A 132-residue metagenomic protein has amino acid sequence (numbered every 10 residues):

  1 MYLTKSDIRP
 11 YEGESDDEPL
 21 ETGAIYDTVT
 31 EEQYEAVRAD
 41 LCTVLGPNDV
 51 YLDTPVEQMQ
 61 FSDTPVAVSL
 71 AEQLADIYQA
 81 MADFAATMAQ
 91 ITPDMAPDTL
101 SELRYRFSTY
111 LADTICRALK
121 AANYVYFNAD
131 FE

Functional and structural regions predicted by a protein language model:
M1, R38, C42, A71 (+2 more regions): Generic structural concept
M1-T30: N-terminal interaction modules that seed assembly of large macromolecular complexes
Y2-I8, L45-D49, F107-I115: Short alpha-helix boundary/capping elements
Y26-Y51: Alpha-helical segments in soluble extracytoplasmic regions
T28-E31, E35, T64, A71-A75: Alpha-solenoid helical-repeat scaffolds
V50-D63: Low-complexity, intrinsically disordered regions in eukaryotic regulatory proteins and secreted peptide precursors
Y51-T54, S69-A75: Charged, well-structured binding/catalytic surfaces in domain cores that contact anionic ligands
S62-V68, A75-E132: Acidic, proline/glycine-rich low-complexity IDRs
